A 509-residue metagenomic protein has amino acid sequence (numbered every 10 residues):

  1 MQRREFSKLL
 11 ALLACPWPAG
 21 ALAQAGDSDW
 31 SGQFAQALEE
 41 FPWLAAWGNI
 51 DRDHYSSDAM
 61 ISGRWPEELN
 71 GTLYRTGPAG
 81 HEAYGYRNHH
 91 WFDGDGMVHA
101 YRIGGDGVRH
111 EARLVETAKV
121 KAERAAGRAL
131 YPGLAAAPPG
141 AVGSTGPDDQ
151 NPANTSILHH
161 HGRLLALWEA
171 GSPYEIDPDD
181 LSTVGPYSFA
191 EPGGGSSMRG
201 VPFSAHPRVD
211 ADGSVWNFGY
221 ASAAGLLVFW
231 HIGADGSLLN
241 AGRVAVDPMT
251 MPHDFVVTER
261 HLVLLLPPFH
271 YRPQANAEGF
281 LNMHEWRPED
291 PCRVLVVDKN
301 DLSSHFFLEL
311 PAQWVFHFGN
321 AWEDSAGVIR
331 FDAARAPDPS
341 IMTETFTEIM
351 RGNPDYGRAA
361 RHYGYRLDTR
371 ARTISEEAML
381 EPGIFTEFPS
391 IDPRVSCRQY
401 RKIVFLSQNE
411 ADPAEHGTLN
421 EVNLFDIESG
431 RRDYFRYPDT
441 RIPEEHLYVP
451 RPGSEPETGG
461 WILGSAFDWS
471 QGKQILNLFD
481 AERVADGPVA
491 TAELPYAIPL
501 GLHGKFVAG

Functional and structural regions predicted by a protein language model:
E5-A25: N-terminal export signals
G26-M97, I103-D106, V120-P139: N-terminal regions that are enriched for targeting/export leaders and immediately downstream pro/stem segments
A83-Y86, P267-W286, A336-Y356, Q408-H416 (+1 more regions): Short, conserved, GDST-rich strand-edge loop motifs in beta-rich repeat architectures
T117-L239: Well-ordered mid-protein domain cores that form the structural environment of catalytic cofactors
A137, S144-H160, F203-A211, V256 (+4 more regions): Structural signature of eukaryotic scaffold interfaces centered on beta-propeller domains
L181-G193, I232-V246, R293-P311, Y365-G383 (+2 more regions): Blade-edge beta-strand/turn elements of extracellular beta-propeller and related beta-sheet repeat scaffolds
V228-A234, G279-N300, T347-T369, N420-D426 (+1 more regions): Beta-propeller blade signature
E377-K473: Substrate-recognition/cap regions that form aromatic- and gly/pro-loop-enriched pockets for small-molecule ligands
